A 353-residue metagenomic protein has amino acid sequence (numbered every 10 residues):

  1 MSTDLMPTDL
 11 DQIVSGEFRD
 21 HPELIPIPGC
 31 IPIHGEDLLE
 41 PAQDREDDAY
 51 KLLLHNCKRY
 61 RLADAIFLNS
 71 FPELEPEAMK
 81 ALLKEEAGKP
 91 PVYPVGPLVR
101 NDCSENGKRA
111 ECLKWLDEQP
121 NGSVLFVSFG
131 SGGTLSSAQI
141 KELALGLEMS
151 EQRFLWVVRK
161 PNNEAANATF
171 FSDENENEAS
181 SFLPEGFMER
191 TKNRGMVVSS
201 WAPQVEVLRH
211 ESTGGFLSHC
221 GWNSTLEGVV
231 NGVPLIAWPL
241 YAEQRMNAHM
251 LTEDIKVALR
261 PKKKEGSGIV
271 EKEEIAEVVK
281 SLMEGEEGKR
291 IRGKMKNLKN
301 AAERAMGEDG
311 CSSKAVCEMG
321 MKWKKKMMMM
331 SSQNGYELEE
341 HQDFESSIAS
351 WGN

Functional and structural regions predicted by a protein language model:
M1-E211, G215, H219, V229-N231 (+1 more regions): Nucleotide-sugar-dependent glycosyltransferase catalytic domains
W222-L226: Short glycine/serine/threonine-rich phosphate/pyrophosphate-binding segments that cradle anionic phosphate groups
